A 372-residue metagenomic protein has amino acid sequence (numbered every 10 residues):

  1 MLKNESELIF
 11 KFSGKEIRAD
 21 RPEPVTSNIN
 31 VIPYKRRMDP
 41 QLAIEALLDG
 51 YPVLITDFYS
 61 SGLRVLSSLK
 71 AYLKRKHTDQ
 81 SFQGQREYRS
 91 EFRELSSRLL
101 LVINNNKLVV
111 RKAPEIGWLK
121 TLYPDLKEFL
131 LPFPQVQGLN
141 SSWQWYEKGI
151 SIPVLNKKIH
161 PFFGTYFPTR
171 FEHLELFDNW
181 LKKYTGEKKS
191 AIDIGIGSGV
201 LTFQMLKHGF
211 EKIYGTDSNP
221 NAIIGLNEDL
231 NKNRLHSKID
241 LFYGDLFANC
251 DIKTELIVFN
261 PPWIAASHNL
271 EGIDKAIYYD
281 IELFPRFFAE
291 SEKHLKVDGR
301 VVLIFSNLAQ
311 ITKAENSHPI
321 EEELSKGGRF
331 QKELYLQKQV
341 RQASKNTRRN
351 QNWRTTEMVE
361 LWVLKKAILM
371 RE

Functional and structural regions predicted by a protein language model:
L2-A19, I29-D39, A43-I150: N-terminal auxiliary segments of SAM/dcSAM-dependent transferases
E115-S190, I194-I196, V200-Q204, R354-T356: SAM-dependent Rossmann-like transferase core, predominantly class I methyltransferases with a strong bias toward
R170-F259, A265-A266: Conserved SAM/SAH cofactor-binding pocket of Class I
P220-A222, P261-R286: Mobile active-site "lid"/loop adjacent to the S-adenosyl-L-methionine
W263-I264, S306-I311: Short "lid" loop at the C-terminus of a central beta-strand within the Rossmann-like core of SAM-dependent
P285-V297: A short glycine-rich, Lys/Arg-flanked "PGG" loop and its adjoining helix->strand segment in the class I
G299-F305: Conserved beta-strand signature within the Rossmann-like core of class I S-adenosyl-L-methionine
I320-A367: Class I S-adenosyl-L-methionine
